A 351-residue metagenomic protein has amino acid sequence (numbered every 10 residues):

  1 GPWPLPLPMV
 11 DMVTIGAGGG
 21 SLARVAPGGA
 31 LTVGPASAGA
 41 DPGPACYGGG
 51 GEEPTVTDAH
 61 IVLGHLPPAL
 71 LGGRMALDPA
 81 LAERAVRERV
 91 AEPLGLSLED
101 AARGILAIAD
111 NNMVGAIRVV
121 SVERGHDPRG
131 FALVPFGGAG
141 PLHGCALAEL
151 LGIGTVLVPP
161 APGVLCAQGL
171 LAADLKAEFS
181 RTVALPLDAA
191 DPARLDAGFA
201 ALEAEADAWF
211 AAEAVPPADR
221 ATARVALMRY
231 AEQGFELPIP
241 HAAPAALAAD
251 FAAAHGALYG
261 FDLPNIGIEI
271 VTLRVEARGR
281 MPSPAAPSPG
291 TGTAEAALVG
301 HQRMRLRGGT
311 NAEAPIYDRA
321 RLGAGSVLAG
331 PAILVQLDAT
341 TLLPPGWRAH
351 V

Functional and structural regions predicted by a protein language model:
G1-P4, A26: Basic, amphipathic juxtamembrane/active-site segments that coordinate anionic phosphate or diphosphate groups
L7: Conformationally flexible catalytic loops at phosphate/diphosphate-handling active centers
M12-T14: Short glycine-aspartate micro-motif
A17-G20, P27-V33, A38-P42, E53-P54 (+3 more regions): C-terminal, non-catalytic interaction/recognition modules in large multi-subunit enzymes and RNPs
